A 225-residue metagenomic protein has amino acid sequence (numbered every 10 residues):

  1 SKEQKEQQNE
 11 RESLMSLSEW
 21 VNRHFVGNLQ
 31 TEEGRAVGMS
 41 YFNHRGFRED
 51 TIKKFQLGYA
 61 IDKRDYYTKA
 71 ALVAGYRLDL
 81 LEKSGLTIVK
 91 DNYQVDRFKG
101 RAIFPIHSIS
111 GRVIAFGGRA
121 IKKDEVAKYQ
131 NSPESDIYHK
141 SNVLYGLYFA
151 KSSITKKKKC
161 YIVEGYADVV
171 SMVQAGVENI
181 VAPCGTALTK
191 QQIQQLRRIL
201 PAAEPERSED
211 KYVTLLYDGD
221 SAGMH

Functional and structural regions predicted by a protein language model:
K2-E3, F47: Acidic/polar active-site rim loop that often engages polyanionic ligands
E3-V21, K63-E209: Phosphate-handling DNA/RNA-contact segment within nucleic-acid enzymes
K5-E6, V26-Q30, F55-A60, D218-D220: Conserved short loop/turn motifs at secondary-structure junctions
N9-K53: Non-catalytic interaction/clamp surfaces of large macromolecular machines
G38, E209-V213: Residue-level recognition of the N-termini of beta-strands and the immediately preceding loop/turn
R45-G58, G176-L188: Short, well-structured beta-strand/strand-turn elements
V213, D218-H225: Phosphate/diphosphate-binding loops
